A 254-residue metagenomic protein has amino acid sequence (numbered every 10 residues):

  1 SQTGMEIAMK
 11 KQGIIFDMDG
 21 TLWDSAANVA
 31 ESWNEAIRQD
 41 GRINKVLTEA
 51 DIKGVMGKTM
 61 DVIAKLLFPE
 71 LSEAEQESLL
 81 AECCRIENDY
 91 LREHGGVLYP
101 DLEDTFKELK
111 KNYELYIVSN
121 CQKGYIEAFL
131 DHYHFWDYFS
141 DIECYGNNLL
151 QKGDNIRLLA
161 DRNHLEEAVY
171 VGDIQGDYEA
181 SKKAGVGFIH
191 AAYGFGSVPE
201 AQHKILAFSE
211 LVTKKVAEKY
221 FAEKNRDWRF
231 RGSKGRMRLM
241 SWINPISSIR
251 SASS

Functional and structural regions predicted by a protein language model:
S1-A8: Short, Lys/Arg-enriched N-terminal segments with co-localized hydrophobic residues within the first ~10-30 amino acids
M9-A50: Active-site neighborhood of HAD-like aspartate-dependent phosphohydrolases
M9-Q12, A74, K123, E127-L239: Asp-based, Mg2+/Mn2+-dependent phosphohydrolase catalytic module
W33, T105-L130, Y145: Substrate-recognition element of Asp-dependent hydrolases with the DxDx(T/V) motif
N34-I37, T59-E73, F129: Helix-loop "lid/cap" segments that line or gate small-molecule binding pockets
K65-E103, Y113: Metal-dependent phosphoesterase signature
R238-R250: Alpha-helix boundary/capping motif
